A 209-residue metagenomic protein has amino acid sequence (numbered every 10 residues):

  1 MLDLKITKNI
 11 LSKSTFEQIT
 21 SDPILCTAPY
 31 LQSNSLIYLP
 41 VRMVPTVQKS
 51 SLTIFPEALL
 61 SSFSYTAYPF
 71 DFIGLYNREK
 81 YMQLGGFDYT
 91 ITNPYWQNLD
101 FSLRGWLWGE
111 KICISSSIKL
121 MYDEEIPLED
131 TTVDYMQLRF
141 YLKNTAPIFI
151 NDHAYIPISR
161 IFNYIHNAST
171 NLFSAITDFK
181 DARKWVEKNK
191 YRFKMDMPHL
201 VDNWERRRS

Functional and structural regions predicted by a protein language model:
L2-I6, I91: Acidic metal-phosphate-binding loop of nucleotide-sugar-dependent transferases
K5-T46: Conserved donor NDP-sugar-binding/catalytic core segment of glycosyltransferases
I6-K8, N34-L39, Y68, M121-E124 (+1 more regions): Short catalytic/ligand-binding loop motif for oxyanion handling, primarily in non-cytosolic enzymes, centered on
I10-S12, L59, N98: Amphipathic coiled-coil/heptad-repeat helices and related helical stalk/stem segments that mediate oligomerization
K13-E17, D100-R104, M136-F140: Alpha-helical elements of Rossmann-like donor-binding domains used by nucleotide-donor carbohydrate transfer enzymes
P29-Y30, V44-A67, D71: Short, flexible, basic/aromatic active-site loop/helix in glycosyltransferases
Y68-G85, I91-I118: A short, conserved alpha-helix in the catalytic core of glycosyltransferases
K111-R208: Active-site-adjacent helix/loop segment of glycosyltransferases that harbors family-specific signature motifs
